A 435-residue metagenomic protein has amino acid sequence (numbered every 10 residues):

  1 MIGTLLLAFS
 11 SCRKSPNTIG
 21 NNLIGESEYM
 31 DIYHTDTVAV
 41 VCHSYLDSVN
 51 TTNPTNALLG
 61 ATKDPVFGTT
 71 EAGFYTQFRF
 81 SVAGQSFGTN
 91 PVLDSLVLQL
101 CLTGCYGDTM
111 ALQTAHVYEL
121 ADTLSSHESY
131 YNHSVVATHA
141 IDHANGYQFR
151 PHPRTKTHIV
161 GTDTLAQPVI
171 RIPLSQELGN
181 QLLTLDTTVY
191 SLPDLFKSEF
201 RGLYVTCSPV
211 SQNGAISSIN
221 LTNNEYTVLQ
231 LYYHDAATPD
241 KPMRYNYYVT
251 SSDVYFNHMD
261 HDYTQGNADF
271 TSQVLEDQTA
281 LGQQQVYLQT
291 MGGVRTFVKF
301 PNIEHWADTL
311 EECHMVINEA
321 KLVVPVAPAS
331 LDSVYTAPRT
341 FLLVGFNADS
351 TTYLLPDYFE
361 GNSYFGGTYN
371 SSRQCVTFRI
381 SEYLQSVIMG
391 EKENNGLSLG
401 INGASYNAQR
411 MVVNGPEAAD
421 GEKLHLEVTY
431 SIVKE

Functional and structural regions predicted by a protein language model:
I2-E435: Secreted, disulfide-rich extracellular signaling modules
